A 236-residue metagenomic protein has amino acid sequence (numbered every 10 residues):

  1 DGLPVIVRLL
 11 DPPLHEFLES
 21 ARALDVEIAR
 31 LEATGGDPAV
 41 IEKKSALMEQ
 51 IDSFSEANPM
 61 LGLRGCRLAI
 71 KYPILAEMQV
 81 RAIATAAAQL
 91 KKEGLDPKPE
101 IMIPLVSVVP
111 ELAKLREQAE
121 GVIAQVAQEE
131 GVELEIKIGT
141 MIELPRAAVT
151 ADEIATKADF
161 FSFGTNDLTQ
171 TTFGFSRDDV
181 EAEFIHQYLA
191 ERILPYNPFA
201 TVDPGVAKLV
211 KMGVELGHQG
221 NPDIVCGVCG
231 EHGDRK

Functional and structural regions predicted by a protein language model:
D1-K236: Conserved alpha/beta-domain cores
